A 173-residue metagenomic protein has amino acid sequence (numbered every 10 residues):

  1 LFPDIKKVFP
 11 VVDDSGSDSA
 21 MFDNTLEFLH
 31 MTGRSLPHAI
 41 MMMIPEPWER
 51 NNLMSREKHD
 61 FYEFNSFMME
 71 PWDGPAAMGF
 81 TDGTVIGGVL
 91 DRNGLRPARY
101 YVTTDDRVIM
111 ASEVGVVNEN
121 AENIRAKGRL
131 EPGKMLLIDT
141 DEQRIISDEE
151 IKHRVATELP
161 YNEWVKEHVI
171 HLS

Functional and structural regions predicted by a protein language model:
L1-S173: Conserved short alpha-helical segments that host acidic/polar catalytic motifs at enzyme active sites
